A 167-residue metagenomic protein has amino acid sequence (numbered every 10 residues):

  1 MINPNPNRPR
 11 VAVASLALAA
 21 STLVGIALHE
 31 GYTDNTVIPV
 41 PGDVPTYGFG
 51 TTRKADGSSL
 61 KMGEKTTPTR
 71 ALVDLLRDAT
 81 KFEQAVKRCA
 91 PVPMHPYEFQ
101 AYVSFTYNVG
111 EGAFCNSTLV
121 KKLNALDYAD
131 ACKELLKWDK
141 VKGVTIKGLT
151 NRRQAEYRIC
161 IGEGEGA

Functional and structural regions predicted by a protein language model:
M1-D43, T51-L60, T66-L76, E83 (+2 more regions): Long, amphipathic alpha-helical surface segments
I26, Y47, E98-T106, E134-L136: Short alpha-helical scaffolding segments that buttress acidic/His motifs in well-ordered protein cores
K81-T106, G110-A113: Active-site nucleophile-His-acid catalytic modules used for acyl/amide transfer and hydrolysis across diverse enzymes
